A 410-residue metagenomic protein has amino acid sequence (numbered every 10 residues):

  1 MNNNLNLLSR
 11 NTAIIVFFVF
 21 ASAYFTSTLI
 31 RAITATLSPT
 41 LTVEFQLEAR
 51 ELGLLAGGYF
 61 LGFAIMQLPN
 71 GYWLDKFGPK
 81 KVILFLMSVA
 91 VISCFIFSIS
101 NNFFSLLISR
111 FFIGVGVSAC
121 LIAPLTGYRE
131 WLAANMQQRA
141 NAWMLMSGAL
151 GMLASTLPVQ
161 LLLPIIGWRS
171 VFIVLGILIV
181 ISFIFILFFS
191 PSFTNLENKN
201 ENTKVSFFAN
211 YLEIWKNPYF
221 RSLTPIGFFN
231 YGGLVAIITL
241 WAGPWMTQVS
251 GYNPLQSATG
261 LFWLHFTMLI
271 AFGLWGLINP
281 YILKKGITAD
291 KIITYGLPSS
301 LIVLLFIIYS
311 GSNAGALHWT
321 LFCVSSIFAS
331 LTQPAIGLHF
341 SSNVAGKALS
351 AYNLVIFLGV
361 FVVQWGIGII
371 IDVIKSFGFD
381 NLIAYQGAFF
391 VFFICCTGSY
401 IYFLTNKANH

Functional and structural regions predicted by a protein language model:
N2-S9, F193-T224: Juxtamembrane intracellular "pre-TM" segments in multi-pass secondary transporters
I15-A49, I238-G243, V363-I367: Extracytoplasmic
T34-A35, P218-W275, V363-G368: Extracytoplasmic gate region of multi-pass secondary transporters
Q46, G78, I99-S105, A133 (+1 more regions): Helix-breaking motifs and short loop linkers at transmembrane-helix boundaries and internal kinks in secondary membrane
I65-F104: Conserved MFS/SLC helix-loop-helix module at the cytosolic interface between two early adjacent transmembrane helices
V89, S93, F104-F112, A314-L321: Paired small-residue
S109-G148: Cytoplasmic helix-loop-helix junction between adjacent transmembrane helices in 12-TM secondary transporters
W143-S192: Helix-loop-helix hairpin linking two adjacent transmembrane segments in secondary transporters
